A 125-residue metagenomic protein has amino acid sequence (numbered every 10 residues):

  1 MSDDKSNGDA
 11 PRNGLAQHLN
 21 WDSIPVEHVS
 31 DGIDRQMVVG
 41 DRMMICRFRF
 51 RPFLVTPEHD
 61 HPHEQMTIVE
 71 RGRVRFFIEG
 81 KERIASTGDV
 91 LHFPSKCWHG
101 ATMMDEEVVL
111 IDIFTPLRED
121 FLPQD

Functional and structural regions predicted by a protein language model:
M1-R42, P123-D125: A short, N-terminal "cap"/entry segment at the start of jelly-roll beta-barrel domains of the cupin/DSBH fold
D41, F77-K81, M104: Short strand-coil-strand connectors
M44-D60: Conserved short histidine dyad/triad with adjacent acidic residue
P57-Q65, C97: Histidine-centered catalytic micro-motifs
H63-V74, E79: Glycine- and acidic-residue-biased ligand/ion/polar-headgroup-sensing regions
K81-S95: Short acidic-glycine-tyrosine-enriched beta hairpin
S95-D120: Ligand-binding loop in jelly-roll beta-barrel domains
